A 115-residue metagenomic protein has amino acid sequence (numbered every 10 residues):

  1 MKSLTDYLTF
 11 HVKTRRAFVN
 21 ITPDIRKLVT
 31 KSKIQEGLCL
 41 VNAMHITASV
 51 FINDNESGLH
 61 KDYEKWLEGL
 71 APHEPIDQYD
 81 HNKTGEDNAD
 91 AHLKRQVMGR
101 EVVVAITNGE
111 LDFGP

Functional and structural regions predicted by a protein language model:
M1-P115: Active-site histidine-anchored catalytic micro-motif
